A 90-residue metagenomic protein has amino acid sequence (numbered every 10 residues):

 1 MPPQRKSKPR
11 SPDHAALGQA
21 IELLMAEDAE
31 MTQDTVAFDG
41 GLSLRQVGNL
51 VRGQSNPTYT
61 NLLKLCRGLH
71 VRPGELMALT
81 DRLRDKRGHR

Functional and structural regions predicted by a protein language model:
M1-S7, S11, A78-R90: Short, charged recognition helix plus adjacent turn of helix-turn-helix-like nucleic-acid-binding domains
P2-E30, G74: A short, Lys/Arg-rich alpha-helix, primarily the initiator
E22-L23, D34, R45, L63: Residues within the helices of the helix-turn-helix
A29-N49: Short alpha-helical DNA-recognition segment
E30-M31, P57-T60: Residue-level signal for the short linker/turn that defines the boundary of a DNA-recognition helix
R45, S55, G74: Key DNA-contact positions within bacterial/archaeal DNA-binding proteins
T60-E75: DNA major-groove recognition helix of helix-turn-helix/homeodomain DNA-binding modules
